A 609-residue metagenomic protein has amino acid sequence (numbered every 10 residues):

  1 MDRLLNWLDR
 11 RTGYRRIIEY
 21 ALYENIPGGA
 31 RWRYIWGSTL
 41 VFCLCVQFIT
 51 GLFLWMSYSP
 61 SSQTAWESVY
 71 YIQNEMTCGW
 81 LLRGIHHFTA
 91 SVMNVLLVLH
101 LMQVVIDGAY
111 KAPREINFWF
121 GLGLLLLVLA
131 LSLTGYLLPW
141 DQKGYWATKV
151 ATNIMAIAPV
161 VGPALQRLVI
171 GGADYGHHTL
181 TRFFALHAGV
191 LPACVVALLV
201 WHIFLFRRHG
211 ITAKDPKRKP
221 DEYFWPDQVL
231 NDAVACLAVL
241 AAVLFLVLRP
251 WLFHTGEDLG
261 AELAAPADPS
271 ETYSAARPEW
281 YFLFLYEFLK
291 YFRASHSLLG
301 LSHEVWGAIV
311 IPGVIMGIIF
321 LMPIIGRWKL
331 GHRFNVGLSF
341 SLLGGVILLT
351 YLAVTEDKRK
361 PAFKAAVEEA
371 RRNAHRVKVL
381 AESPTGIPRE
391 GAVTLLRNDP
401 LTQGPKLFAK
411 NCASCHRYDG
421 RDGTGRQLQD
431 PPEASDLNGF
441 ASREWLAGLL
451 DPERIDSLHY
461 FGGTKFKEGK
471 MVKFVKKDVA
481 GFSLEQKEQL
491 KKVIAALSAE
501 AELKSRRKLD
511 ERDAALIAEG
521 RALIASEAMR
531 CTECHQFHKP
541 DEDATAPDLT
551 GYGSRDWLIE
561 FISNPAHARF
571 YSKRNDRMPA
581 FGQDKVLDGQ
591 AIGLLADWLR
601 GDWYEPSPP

Functional and structural regions predicted by a protein language model:
M1-L8: Short, non-transmembrane cytosolic segments of multipass membrane proteins
R11, R15, E19, N25-R33 (+4 more regions): Membrane-embedded alpha-helical bundles of multi-pass integral membrane proteins
F42, S91-L97, V196, A413 (+1 more regions): Conserved beta-strand->loop/alpha-helix structural units within folded catalytic cores of enzymes with alpha/beta
L199-W201, H209, I311-I325, L349 (+3 more regions): C-terminal capping alpha-helices of c-type cytochrome domains
F282, A409, R443-D451, L490-I494 (+4 more regions): An amphipathic alpha-helix signature
V377-F408, G425, S498-A525, E605-P609: Electrostatic cytochrome c docking/interface patches
P405-E433, P452-F466, L503-K504, A522-A546 (+2 more regions): Periplasmic/extracellular electron-transfer cofactor-ligation site, primarily the c-type cytochrome heme-c attachment
A413, N438, T532, T550 (+1 more regions): Cys/His/Pro-rich metal-binding microdomains
